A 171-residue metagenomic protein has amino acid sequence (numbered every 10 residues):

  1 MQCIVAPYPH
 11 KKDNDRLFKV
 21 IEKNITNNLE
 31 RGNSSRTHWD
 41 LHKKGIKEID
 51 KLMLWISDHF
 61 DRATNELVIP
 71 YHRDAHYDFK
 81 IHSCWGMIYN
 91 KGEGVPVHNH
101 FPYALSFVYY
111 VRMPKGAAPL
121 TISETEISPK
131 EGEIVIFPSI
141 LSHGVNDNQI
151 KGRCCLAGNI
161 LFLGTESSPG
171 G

Functional and structural regions predicted by a protein language model:
M1, G170-G171: Proteins with a high burden of low-complexity, intrinsically disordered sequence enriched in S/T/G/P/A and R, requiring
M1-D78: Non-heme Fe(II)/2-oxoglutarate
R16, S167-P169: Short conserved micro-motifs at the rims of enzyme active sites and ligand-binding pockets
I69-R73, Y77-D147, G152-C155, N159-E166: Catalytic core of non-heme Fe(II) oxygenases with the double-stranded beta-helix
